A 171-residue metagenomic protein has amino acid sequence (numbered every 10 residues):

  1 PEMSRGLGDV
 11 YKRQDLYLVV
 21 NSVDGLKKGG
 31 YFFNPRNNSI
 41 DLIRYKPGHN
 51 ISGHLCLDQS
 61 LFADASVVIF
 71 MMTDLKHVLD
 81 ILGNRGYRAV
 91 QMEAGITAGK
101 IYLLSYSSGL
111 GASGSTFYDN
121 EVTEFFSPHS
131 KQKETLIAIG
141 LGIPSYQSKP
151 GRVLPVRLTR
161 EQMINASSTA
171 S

Functional and structural regions predicted by a protein language model:
P1-Y11: Single conserved hydrophobic/aromatic residue that forms the stacking wall/gate of nucleotide- or nucleobase-binding
S4-G6, E93, G140: Short glycine/serine/threonine-biased micro-segments
K12-R13, Y17-A98: Glycine/small-residue-rich phosphate/adenosyl-binding loop
G25-K28, E124-F125, Q147-P150: Short, solvent-exposed polar/charged micro-motifs at secondary-structure junctions
F33, N37, T97, Y102-T116 (+2 more regions): Extended C-terminal subregions enriched in glycine
F62-S66, G114-Y118, L158-N165: A general structural signal for short secondary-structure boundary/capping elements
D74-I137: C-terminal soluble interaction/assembly domains
A138-S171: C-terminal helix-cap and adjacent tail motif
